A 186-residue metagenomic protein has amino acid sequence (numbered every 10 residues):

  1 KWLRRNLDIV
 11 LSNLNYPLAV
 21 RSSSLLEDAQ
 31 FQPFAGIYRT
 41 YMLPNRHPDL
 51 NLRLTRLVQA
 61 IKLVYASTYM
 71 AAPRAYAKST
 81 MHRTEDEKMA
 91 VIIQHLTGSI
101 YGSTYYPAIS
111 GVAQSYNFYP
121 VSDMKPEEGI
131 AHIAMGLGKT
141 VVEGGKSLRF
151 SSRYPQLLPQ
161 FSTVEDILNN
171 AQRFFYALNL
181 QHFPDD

Functional and structural regions predicted by a protein language model:
W2-D186: Conserved mixed alpha/beta core segments that line enzyme active sites in large multi-domain catalysts
